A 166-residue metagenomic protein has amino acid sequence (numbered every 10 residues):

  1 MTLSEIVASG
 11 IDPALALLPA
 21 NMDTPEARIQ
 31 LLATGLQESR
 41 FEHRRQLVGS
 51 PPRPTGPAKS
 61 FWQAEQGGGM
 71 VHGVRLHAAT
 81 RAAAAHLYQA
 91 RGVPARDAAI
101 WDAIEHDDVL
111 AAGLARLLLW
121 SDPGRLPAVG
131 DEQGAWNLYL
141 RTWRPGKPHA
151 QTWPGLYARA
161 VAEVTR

Functional and structural regions predicted by a protein language model:
M1-N21, N137, P148, T165-R166: Ser/Thr/Pro-rich, acidic low-complexity intrinsically disordered regulatory segments
T2-L15, L36-P123: Peptidoglycan-targeting cell-wall enzymes and recognition modules
L18-P19, D122-P123, W143: Short amphipathic alpha-helical interaction patches enriched in hydrophobic/aromatic residues with interspersed Lys/Arg
P25-E26: GGW-centered surface loops in extracellular recognition modules
G35-S39, P127-Q151: Acidic helix/loop microenvironments that form the catalytic cleft of cell-wall polysaccharide enzymes
Q151-R166: Long, charge-rich low-complexity segments
